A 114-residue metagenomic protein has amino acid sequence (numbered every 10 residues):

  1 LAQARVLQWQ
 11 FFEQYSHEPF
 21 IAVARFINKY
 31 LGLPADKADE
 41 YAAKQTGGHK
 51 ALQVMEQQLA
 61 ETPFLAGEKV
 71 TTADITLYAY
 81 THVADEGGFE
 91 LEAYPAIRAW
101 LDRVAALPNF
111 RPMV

Functional and structural regions predicted by a protein language model:
L1-W9: Alpha-helical secondary-structure segments
V6, N109-F110: Short beta-strand edge/turn micro-motifs at domain boundaries
W9-A106: GST-like fold's C-terminal all-alpha helical module
P112-V114: Short, flexible loop/turn segments with low-complexity composition
